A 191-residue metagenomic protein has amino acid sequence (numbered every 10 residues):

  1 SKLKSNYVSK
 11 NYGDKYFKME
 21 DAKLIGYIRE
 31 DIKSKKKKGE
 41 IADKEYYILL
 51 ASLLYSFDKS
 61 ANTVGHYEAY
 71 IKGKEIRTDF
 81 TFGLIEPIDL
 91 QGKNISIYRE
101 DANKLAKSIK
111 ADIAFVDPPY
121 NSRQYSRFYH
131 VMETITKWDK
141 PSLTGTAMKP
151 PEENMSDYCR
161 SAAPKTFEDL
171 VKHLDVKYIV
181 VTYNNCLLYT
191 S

Functional and structural regions predicted by a protein language model:
S1-D89, S126, M132-S161, K165: Class I S-adenosyl-L-methionine-dependent methyltransferase module
S56, K107-F128, T182-N184: Conserved proline-anchored active-site loop of SAM-dependent methyltransferases that bridges a beta-strand
I85-E100: S-adenosyl-L-methionine
S96, A111-I113, Y178: Beta-sheet entry/capping signal
Y98-A102, A162-P164: A Trp-anchored, charged/polar loop motif used as the substrate-binding/catalytic surface of acyl/ester-handling
N103-A106, E168-V171: Short hydrophobic/charged patches on amphipathic alpha-helices used for structural packing and interfaces
H173-D175: Short, conserved loop/helix-junction motifs that constitute active-site signature segments in enzyme catalytic cores
Y189-T190: Conserved small/polar residues in nucleotide/adenosyl-binding loops
